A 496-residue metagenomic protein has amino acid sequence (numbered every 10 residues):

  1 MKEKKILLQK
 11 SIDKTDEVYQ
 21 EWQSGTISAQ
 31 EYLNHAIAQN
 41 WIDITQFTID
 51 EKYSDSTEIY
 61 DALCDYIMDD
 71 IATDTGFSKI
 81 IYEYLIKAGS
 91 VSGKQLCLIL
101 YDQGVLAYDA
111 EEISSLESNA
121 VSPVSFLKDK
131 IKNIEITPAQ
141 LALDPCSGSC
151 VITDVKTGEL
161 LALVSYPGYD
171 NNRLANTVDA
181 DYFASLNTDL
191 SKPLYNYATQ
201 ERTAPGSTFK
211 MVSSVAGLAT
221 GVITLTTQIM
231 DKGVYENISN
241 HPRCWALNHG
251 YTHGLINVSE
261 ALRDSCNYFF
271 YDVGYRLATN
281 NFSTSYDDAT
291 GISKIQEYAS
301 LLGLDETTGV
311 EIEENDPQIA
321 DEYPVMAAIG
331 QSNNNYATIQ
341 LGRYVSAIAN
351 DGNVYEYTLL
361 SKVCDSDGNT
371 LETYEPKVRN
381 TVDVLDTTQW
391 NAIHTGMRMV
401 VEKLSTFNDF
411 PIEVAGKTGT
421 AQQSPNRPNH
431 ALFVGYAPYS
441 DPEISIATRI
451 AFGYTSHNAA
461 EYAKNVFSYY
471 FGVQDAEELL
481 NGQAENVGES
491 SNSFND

Functional and structural regions predicted by a protein language model:
K2-I131, T137-F452, S493-D496: Beta-lactam-recognizing serine transpeptidase/beta-lactamase-like catalytic domain environment
T370-E372, K464-D496: Short, gly/Ser/Thr-rich active-site loops of penicillin-recognizing serine hydrolases
E443, T455-H457, V473: Intrinsically disordered, low-complexity acidic/polar segments
A451-Y469: Amphipathic oligomerization regions
